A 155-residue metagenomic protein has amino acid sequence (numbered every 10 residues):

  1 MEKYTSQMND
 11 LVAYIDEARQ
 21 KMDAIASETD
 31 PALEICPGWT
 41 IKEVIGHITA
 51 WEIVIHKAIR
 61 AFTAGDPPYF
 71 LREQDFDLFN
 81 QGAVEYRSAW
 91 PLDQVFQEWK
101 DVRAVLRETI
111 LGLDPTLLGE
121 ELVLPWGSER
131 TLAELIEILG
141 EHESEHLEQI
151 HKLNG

Functional and structural regions predicted by a protein language model:
M1-E17: Extreme N-terminal tail/first-helix region
E2-S6, N80-V95, P125-E134: Acidic/His metal-coordination segments adjacent to aromatic residues that form catalytic metal sites in metalloenzymes
S6-M8, K21-A24, Y69-R72, V84-R87: Short acidic/polar alpha-helix capping motifs at helix-coil junctions
V12, P31-F79, E121-G155: Short, contiguous alpha-helical
Y14, A18-K21, I25, W51 (+4 more regions): Amphipathic, well-ordered alpha-helical segments in soluble domains
Y14, I25, N80-G119: Acidic/histidine-rich alpha-helical segments that form the ligand environment of transition-metal centers
M22-I25, T29, F62, L113-T116 (+1 more regions): A short secondary-structure junction motif
